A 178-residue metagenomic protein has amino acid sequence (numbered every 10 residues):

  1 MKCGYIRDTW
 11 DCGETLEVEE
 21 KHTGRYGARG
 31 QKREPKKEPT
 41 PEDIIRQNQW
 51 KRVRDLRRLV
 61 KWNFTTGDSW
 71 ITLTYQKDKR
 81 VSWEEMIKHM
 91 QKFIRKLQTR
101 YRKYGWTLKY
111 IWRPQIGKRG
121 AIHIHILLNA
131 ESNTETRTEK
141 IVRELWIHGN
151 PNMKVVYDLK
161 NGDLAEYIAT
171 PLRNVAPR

Functional and structural regions predicted by a protein language model:
M1-R58: DNA replication initiation on ssDNA origins
Y5, W10, H22, Y26 (+5 more regions): Sequence-level detector for tyrosine residue identity
D8-A28, K61-F64, S69-T72, A130 (+1 more regions): N-terminal nicking endonuclease/strand-transfer module with a His-rich metal-binding environment and a catalytic Tyr
K36-K37, K79-R80, E131-R137: Intrinsically disordered, low-complexity Ser/Thr/Pro/Gly-rich regulatory segments
I45-R119: Signature for HUH/AEP ssDNA processing cores
T107-K109, I116-I122, L128-R178: Conserved His + Asp/Glu catalytic blocks
